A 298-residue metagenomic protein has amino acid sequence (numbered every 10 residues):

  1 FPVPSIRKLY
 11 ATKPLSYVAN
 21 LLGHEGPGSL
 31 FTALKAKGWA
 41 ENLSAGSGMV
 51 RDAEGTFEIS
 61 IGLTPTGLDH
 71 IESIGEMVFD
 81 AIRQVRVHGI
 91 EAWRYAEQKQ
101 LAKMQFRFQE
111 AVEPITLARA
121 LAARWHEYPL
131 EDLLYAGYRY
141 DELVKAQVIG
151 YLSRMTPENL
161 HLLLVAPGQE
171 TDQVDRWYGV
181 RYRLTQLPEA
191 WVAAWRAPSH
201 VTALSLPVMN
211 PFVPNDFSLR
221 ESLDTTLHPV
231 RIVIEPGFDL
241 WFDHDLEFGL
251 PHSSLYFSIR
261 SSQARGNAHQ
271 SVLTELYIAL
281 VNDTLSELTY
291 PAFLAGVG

Functional and structural regions predicted by a protein language model:
F1-G298: Mature, solvent-exposed C-terminal subdomains and processed small-chain segments of exported/organellar
